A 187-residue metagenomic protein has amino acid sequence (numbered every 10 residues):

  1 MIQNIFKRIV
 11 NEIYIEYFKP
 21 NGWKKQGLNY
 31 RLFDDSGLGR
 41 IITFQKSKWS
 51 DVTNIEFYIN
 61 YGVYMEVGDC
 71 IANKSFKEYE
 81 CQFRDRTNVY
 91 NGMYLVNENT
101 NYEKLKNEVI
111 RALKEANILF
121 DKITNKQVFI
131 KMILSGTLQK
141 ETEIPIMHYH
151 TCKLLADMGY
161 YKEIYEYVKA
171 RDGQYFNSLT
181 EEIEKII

Functional and structural regions predicted by a protein language model:
M1-Q3, L32-I187: Intrinsically disordered, low-complexity regulatory regions enriched in serine/threonine/proline and acidic residues
Q3-K25: Amphipathic alpha-helical segments
I9, G27, G37-R40: A composition-biased, non-transmembrane "mature-region" signal
W23-D35: A short, compositionally biased N-terminal segment around positions ~18-40 that is enriched in charged/polar residues
